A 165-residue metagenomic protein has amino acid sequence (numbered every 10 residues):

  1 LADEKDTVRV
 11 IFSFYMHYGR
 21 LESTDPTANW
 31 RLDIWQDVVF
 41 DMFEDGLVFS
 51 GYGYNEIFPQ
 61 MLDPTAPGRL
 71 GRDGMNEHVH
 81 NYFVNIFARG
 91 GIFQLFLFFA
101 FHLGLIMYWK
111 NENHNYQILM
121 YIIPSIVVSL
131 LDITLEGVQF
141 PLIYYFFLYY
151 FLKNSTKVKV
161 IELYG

Functional and structural regions predicted by a protein language model:
L1-D3, M107-K110, F147, G165: Hydrophobic alpha-helical segments of polytopic membrane proteins
L1-E22, F40-D45: A membrane-periplasm/extracellular boundary helix in multi-pass inner-membrane enzymes that assemble envelope glycans
L21-G90: Long extracytoplasmic/lumenal interhelical loops at the membrane interface of multi-pass membrane proteins
Y54-E56, Q94-L97, F140: Short, flexible micro-motifs
Q60, A66-G68, G104-Y108, F146-F147 (+1 more regions): A short hydrophobic/aromatic micro-motif that marks alpha-helical segments and, especially, helix-coil
I86-I126: Hydrophobic transmembrane alpha-helices and their immediate junctions
F101, I118-L130, T134-G165: Transmembrane alpha-helices of multi-pass inner-membrane enzymes
